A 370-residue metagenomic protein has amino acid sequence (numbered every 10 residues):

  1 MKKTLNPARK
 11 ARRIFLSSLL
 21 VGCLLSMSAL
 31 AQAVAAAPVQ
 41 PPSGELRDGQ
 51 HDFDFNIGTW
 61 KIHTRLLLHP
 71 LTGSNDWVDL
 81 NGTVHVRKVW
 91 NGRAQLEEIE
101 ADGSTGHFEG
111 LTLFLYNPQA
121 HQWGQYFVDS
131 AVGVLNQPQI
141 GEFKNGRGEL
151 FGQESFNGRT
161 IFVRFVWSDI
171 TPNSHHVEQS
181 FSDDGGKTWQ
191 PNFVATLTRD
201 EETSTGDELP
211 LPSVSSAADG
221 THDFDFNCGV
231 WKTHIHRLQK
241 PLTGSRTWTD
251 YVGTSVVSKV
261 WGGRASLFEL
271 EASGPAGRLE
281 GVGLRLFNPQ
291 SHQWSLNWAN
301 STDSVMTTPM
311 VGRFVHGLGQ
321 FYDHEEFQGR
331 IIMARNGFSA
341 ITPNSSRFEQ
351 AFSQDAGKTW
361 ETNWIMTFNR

Functional and structural regions predicted by a protein language model:
M1-K3, R65: Generic preference for hydrophobic/aromatic residues in regular secondary structure cores
K3-L20: Bacterial N-terminal signal peptides that target proteins for export
K10-R13, A31, A35: Short stretches within intrinsically disordered, low-complexity N-terminal or propeptide regions
S17-A29: Bacterial N-terminal signal peptides
Q32-R370: Hydrophobic small-molecule pocket/channel-lining residues, especially in calycin-type beta-barrels
